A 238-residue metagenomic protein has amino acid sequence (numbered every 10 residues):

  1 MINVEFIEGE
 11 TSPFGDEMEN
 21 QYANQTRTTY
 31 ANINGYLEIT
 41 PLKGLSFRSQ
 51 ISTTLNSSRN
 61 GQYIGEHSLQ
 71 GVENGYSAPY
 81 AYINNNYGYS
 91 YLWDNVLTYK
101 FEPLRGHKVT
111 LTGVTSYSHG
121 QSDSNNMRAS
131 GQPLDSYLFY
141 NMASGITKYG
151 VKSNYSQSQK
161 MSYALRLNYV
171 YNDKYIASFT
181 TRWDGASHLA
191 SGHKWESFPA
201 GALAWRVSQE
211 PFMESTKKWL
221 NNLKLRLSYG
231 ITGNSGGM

Functional and structural regions predicted by a protein language model:
M1-E17, Q62-P79, D123-V151: Surface-exposed loop/turn segments flanking beta-strands in extracellular/periplasmic regions
G15-Q62, Y82-P103, T110, S118 (+3 more regions): Outer-membrane beta-barrel transmembrane strands
K43, P103-H107, D173, P199 (+2 more regions): Short coil turns and loop connectors of transmembrane beta-barrels in diderm outer membranes and organellar homologs
S46-R48, K108-T112, I176-S178, A200 (+2 more regions): Residue-level detector of the transmembrane beta-barrel scaffold of outer-membrane proteins
T53-L69, Y117-D135, L189-H193, S215-K217 (+1 more regions): Outer-membrane beta-barrel and related beta-rich outer-membrane complex signature in Gram-negative bacteria
D94-K100, A200-P211: Short, well-ordered amphipathic alpha-helices
T115, W183-H188: Conserved short loop/turn motifs at secondary-structure junctions
G192-A200: Short turn/helix-capping motifs enriched in Asx and small/polar residues
